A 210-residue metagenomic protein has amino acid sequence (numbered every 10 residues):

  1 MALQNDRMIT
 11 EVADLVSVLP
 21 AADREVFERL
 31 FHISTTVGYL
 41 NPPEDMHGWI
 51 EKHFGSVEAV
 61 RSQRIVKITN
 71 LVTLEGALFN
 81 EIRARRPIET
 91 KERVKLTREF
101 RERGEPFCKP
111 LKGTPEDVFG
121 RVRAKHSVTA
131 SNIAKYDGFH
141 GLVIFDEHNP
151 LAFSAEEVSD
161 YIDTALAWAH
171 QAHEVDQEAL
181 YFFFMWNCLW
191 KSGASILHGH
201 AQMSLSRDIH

Functional and structural regions predicted by a protein language model:
M1-H210: HIT superfamily nucleotide-processing domains
